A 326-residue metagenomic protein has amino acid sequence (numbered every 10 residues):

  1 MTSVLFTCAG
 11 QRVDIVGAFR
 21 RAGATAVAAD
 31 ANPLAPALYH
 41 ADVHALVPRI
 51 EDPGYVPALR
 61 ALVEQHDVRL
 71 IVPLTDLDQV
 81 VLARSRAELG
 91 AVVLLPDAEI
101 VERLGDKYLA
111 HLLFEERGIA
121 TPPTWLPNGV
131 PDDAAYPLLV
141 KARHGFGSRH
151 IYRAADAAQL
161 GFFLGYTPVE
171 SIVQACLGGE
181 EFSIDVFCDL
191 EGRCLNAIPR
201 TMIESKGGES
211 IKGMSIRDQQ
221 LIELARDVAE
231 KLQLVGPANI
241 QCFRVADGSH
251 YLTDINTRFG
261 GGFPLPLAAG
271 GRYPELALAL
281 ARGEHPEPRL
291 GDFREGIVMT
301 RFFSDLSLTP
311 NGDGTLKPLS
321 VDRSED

Functional and structural regions predicted by a protein language model:
M1-P96: ATP-binding N-terminal substructure of ATP-dependent carboxylate-amine bond-forming enzymes
T2, P122, Y136-L138, R149 (+4 more regions): Change "...and in nucleic-acid phosphodiester-cleaving endonucleases..." to "...and in nucleic-acid processing enzymes
A37-H40, G54-P57, V101-Y108, H150-I151 (+1 more regions): Short, charged, surface-exposed secondary-structure boundary motifs
A45, H66, R217-D326: ATP-dependent carboxylate activation and anion-phosphoryl transfer catalytic cores that bind Mg-ATP to form
G90, V101-G178, L190-R193, Q219 (+1 more regions): Active-site nucleotide/adenylate-binding loops and adjacent lid/helix of ATP-dependent enzymes
A155-Q233, F243-Y251: Phosphate-binding site of ATP-dependent enzymes
